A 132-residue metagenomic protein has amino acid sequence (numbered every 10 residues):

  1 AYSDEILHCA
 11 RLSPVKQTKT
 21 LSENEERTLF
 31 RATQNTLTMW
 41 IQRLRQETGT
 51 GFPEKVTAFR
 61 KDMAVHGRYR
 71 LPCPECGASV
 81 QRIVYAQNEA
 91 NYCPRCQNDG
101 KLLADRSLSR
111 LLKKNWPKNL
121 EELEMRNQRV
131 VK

Functional and structural regions predicted by a protein language model:
A1-K132: Basic, nucleic-acid-binding surfaces and adjacent catalytic neighborhoods in DNA/RNA-processing proteins
